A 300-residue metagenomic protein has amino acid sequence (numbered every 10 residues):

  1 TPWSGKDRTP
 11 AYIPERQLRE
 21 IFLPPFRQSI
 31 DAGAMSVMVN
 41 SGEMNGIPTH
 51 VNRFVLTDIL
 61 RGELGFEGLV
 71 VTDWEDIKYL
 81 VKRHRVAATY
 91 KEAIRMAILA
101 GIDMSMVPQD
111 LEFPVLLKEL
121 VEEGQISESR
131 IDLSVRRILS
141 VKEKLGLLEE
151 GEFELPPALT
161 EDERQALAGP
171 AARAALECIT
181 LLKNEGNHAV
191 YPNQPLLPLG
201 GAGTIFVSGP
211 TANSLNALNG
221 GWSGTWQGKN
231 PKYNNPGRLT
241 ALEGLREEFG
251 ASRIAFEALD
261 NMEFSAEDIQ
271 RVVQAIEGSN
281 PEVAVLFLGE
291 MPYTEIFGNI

Functional and structural regions predicted by a protein language model:
T1-I300: Glycoside hydrolase catalytic-domain context in secreted enzymes
